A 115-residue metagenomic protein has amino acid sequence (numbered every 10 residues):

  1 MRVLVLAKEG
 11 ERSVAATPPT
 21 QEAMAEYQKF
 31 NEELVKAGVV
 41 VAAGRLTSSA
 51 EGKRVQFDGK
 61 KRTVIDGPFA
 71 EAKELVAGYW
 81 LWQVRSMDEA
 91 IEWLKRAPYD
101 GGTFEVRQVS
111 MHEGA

Functional and structural regions predicted by a protein language model:
M1-A115: Conserved, structured core segments of small domains
